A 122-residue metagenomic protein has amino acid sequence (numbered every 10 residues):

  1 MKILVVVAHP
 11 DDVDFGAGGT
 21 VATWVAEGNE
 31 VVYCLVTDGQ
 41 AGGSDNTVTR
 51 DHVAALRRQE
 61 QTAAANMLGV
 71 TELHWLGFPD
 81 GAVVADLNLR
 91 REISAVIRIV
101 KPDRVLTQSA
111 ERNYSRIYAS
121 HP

Functional and structural regions predicted by a protein language model:
M1-K101: Active-site rim/loop-helix segments in enzyme catalytic domains that contact anionic ligands
V96-P122: Active-site adenylate/phosphate-handling loop in enzymes that bind or generate adenylated species
